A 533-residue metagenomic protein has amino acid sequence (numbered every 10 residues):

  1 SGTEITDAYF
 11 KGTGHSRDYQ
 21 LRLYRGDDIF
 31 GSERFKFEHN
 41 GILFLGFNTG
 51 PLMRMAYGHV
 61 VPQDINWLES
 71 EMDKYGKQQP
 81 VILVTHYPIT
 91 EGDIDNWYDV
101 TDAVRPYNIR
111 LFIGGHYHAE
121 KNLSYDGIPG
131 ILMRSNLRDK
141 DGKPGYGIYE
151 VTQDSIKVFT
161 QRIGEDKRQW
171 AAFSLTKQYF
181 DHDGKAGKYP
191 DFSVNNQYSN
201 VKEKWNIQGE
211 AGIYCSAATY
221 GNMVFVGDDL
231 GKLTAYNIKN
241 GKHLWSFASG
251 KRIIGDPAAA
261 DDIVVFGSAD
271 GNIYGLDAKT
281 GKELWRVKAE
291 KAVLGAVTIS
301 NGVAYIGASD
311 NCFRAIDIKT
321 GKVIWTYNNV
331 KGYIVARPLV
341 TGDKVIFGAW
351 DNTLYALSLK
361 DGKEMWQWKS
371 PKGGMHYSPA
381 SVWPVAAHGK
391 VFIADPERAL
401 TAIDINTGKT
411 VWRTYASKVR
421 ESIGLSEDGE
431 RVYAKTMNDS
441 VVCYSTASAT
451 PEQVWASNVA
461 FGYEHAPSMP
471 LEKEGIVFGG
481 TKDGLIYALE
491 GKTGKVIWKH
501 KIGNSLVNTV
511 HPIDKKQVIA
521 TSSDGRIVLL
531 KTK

Functional and structural regions predicted by a protein language model:
S1-K77, D99-L111, K121-M133, G142-T152: Extended active-site neighborhood of metal-dependent phosphoesterases/phosphodiesterases
K121, I128-D191: Binuclear metal-dependent phosphoesterase catalytic core
Y198-A218, L244-A260, W285-S300, S309 (+6 more regions): Extracytoplasmic beta-rich repeat domains
D228, S268, A308-S309, A349-W350 (+4 more regions): Structural signature of WD-repeat beta-propellers
N237-G241, D277-T280, D317-G321, S358-G362 (+4 more regions): Short loop/turn segments that connect beta-strands within beta-propeller blades
I502-K533: Blade-level signature of beta-propeller repeat domains, shared across WD40, Kelch, NHL, RCC1 and BNR/Asp-box propellers
